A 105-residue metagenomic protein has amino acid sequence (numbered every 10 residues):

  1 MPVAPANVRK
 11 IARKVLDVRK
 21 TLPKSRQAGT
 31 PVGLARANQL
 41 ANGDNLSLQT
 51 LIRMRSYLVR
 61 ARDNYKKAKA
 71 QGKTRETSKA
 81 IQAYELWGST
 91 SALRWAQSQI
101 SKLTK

Functional and structural regions predicted by a protein language model:
M1-K105: Arg/Lys-rich, low-complexity, intrinsically disordered basic segments
